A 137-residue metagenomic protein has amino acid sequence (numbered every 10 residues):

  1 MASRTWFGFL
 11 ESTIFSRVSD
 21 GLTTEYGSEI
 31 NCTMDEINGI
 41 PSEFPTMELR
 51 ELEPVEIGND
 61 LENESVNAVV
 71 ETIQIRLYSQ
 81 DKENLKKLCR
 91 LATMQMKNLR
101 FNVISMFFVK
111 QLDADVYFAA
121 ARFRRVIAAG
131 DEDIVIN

Functional and structural regions predicted by a protein language model:
M1-A2, N67, D133-N137: Compositionally biased, intrinsically disordered low-complexity segments enriched in polar/Pro/Gly and often Gln
M1-D60: Small/polar-rich, solvent-exposed N-terminal microdomains that initiate assembly or binding
S3, Q80-D81: A generic structural signal for short
E62-V66: Short, flexible, mixed-charge acidic loops at enzyme active sites
N67-Q80, Y117-A128: Oligomerization/assembly interface segments of phage tail-like spikes and tubes
C89-N137: Acidic-leaning, charged glycine-interspersed low-complexity segments
